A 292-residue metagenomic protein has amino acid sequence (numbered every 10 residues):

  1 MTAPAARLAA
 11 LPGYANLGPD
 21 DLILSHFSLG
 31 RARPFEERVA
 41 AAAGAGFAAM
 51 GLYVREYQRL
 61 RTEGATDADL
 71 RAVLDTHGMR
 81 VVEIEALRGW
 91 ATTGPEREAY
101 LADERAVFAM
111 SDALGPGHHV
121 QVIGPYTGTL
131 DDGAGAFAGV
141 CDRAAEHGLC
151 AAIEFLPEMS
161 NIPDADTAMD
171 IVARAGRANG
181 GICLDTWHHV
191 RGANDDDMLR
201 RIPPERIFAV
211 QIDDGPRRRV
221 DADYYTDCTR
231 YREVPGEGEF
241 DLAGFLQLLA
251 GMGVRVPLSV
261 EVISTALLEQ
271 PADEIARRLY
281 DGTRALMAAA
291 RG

Functional and structural regions predicted by a protein language model:
T2-I23, A32-G46, G115, D166-G180 (+2 more regions): Histidine-acidic metal/acid-base catalytic patches
R7-N16, R33-E36, V73-R80, A91-G181 (+1 more regions): Active-site acidic/histidine proton-transfer and metal-coordination neighborhood in alpha/beta enzyme cores
H26-L29, Y53-Y57, A86-G89, I123-Y126 (+4 more regions): Active-site beta-loop-alpha junctions enriched in small/polar residues
L29-R31, R61-T62, A99, D132 (+3 more regions): Residues that cap or flank secondary-structure elements
G51, E83-E85, V120, A152 (+3 more regions): Conserved beta-strand positions in the central sheet of alpha/beta enzyme cores
G51-D75, T127: Glycine-rich, proline-tolerant flexible connector loops at the mouths of alpha/beta enzymes
T66-H77, A136-R143, M198-R201, G244-L248: Catalytic-core regions built around general acid/base machinery
